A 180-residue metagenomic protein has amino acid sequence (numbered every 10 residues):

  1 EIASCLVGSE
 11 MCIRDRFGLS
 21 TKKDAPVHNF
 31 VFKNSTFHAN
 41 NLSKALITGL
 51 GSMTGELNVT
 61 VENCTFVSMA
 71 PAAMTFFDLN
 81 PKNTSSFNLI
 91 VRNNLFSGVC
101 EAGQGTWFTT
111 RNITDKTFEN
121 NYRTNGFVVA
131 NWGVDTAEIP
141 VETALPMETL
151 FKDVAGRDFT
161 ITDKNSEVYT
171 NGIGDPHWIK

Functional and structural regions predicted by a protein language model:
E1-G8, C12-I13: Single conserved hydrophobic/aromatic residue that forms the stacking wall/gate of nucleotide- or nucleobase-binding
S4, L19-K33, G51-E62, N80-R92 (+1 more regions): Surface-exposed loop/turn motifs in large extracellular/passenger domains
E10, R14-L19, N40-G49, M69-F77 (+3 more regions): Short glycine/acidic-rich loop motifs that flank beta-strands on beta-rich extracellular proteins
E10, V31-T36, N41, T60-T65 (+3 more regions): A structural signal for beta-strand register positions
D15-H28, D135-T143: Extended interaction regions within the primary functional domain
M74-E142: Surface-exposed substrate-engagement region within the catalytic domains of secreted or surface-exposed extracellular
E138-K180: C-terminal accessory segments
